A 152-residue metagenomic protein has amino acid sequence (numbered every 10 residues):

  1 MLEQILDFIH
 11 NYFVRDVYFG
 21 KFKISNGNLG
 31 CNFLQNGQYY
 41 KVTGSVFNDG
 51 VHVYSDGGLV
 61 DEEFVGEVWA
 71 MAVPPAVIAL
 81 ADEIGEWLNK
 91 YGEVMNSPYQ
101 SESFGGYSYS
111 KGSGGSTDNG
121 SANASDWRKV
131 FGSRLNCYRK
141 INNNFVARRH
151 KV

Functional and structural regions predicted by a protein language model:
M1-V152: Divalent metal-cofactor coordination and adjacent catalytic microenvironments
